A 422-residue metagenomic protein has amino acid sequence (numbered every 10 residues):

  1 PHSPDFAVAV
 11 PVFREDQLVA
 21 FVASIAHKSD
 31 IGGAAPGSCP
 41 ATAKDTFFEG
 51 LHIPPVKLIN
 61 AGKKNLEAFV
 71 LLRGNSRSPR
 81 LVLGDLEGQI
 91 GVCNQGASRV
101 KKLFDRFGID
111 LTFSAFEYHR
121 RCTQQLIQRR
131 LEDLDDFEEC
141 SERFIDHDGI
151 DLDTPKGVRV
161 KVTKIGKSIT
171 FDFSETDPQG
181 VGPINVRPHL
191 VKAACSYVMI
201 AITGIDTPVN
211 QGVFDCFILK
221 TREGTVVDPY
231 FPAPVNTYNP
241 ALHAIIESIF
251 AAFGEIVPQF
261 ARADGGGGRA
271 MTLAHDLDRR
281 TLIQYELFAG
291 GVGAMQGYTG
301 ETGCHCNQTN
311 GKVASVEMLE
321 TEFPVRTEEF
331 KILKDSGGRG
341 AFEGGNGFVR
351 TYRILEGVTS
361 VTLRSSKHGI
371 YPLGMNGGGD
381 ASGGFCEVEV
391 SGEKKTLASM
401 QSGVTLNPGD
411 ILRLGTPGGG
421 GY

Functional and structural regions predicted by a protein language model:
P1-Y422: Glycine/proline-enriched, intrinsically flexible loops and inter-domain linkers
